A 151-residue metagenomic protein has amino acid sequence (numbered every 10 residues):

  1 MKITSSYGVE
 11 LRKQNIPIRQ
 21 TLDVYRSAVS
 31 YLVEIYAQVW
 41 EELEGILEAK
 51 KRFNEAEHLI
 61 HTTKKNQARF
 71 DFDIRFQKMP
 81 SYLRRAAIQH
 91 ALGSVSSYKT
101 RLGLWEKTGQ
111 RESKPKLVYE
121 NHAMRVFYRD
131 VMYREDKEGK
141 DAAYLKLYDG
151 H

Functional and structural regions predicted by a protein language model:
M1-H151: Nucleic-acid substrate recognition interfaces
